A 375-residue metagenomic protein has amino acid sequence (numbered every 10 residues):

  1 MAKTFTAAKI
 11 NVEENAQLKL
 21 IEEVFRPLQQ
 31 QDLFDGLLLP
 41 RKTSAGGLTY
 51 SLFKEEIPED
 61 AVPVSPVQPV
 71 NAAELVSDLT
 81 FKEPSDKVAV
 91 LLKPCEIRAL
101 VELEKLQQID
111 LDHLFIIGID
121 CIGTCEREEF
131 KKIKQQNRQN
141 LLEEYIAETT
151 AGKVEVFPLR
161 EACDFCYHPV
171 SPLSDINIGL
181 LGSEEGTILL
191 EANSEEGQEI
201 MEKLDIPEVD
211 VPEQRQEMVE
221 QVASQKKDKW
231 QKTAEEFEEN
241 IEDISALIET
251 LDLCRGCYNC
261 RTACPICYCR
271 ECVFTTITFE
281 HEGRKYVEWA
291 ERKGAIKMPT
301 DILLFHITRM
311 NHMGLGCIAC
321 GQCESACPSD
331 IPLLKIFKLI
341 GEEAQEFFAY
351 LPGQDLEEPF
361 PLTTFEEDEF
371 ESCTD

Functional and structural regions predicted by a protein language model:
M1-L247: Iron-sulfur-associated redox domains of electron-transfer enzymes in respiratory and anaerobic energy metabolism
L33-D35, D110, C260, C323 (+1 more regions): A general structural signal for well-ordered secondary-structure junctions
A45-G47, T124, G186, A263 (+3 more regions): Flexible loop/turn segments at secondary-structure boundaries
K93-R98, P158-V170, D252-V273, G314-D330: Local cysteine-cluster metal-coordination motifs and their immediate loop/turn environment, predominantly Fe-S cluster
E102-E104, N177-I178, I266, T276 (+1 more regions): Short amphipathic alpha-helical segments
L189-E195, M201-L204, N259-T278: Internal hydrophobic scaffold segments of catalytic domains
K229-D252, C269-D375: Ferredoxin-type iron-sulfur electron-transfer modules in oxidoreductases and energy-metabolism complexes
